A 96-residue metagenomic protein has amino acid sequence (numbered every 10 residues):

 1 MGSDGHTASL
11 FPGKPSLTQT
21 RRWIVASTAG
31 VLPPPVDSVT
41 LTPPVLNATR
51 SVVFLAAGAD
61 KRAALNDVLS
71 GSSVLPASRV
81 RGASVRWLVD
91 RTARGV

Functional and structural regions predicted by a protein language model:
M1-V96: Conserved phosphate- and dinucleotide-binding cores of soluble alpha/beta proteins, encompassing both enzyme active
